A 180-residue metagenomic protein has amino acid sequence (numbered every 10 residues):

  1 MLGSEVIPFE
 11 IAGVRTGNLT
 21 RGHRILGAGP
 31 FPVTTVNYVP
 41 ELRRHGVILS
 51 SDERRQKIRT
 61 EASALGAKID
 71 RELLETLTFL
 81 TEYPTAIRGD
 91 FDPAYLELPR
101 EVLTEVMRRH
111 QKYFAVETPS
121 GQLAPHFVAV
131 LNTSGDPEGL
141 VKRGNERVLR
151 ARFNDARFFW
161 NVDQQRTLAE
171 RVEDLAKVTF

Functional and structural regions predicted by a protein language model:
L2-D163: His/Asp/Glu-rich acidic catalytic environments and adjacent acidic regulatory segments
V36-Y38, R166-A176: Short, conserved phosphate-binding/catalytic loop or strand-edge motifs used in phosphoryl-/nucleotidyl-transfer
N145, L149, R171-L175, F180: Extended, hydrophobic alpha-helical segments in both membrane/secreted and soluble proteins
